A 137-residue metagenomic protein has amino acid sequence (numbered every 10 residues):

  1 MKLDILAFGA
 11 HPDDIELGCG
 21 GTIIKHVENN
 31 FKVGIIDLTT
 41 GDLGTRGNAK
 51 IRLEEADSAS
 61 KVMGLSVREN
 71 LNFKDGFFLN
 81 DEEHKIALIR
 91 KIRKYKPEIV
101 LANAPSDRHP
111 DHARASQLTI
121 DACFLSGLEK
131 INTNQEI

Functional and structural regions predicted by a protein language model:
M1-F8, L79-I137: Metal-dependent de-N-acetylase/amidase catalytic core
M1-Y95: Active-site rim/loop-helix segments in enzyme catalytic domains that contact anionic ligands
